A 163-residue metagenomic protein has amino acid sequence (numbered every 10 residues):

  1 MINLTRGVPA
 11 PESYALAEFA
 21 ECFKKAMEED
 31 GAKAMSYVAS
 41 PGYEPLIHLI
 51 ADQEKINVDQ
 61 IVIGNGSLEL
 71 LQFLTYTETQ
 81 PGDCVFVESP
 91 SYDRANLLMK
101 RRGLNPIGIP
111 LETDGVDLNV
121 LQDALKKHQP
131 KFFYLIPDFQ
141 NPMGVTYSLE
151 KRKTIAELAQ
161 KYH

Functional and structural regions predicted by a protein language model:
M1-P41: N-terminal "arm"/small-domain region of PLP-dependent enzymes with the aminotransferase-like
K33-H163: Conserved core of the PLP fold type I
